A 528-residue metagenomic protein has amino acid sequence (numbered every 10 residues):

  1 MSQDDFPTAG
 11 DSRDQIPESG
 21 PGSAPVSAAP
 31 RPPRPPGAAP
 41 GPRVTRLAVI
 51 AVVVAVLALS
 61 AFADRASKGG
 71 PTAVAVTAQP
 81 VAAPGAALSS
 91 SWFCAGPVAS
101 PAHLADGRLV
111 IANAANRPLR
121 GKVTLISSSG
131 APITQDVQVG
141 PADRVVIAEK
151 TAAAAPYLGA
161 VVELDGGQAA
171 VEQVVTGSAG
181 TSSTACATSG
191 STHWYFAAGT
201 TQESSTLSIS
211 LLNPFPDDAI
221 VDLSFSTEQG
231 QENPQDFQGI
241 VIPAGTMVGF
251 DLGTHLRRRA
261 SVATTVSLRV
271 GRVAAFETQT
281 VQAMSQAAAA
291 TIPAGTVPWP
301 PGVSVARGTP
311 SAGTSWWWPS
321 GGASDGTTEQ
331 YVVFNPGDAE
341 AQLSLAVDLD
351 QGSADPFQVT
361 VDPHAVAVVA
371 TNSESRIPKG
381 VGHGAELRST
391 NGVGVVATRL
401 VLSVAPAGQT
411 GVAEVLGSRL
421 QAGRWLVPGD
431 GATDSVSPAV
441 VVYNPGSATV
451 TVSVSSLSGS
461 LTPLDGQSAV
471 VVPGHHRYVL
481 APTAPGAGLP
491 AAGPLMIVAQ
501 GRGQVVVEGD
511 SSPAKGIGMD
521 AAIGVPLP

Functional and structural regions predicted by a protein language model:
M1-V44: Terminal targeting segments of Actinobacterial cell-envelope proteins
T45-R65, G121, V162, T264-V266 (+5 more regions): Hydrophobic alpha-helical membrane segments, chiefly transmembrane helices and signal peptide h-regions, characterized
A48-A51, S60-V110, A169-P214, V273-P336 (+2 more regions): Conserved functional hotspot residues at active sites or interaction interfaces
A75-V76, I126-G159, Q231-R259, Q351-G380 (+2 more regions): Intrinsically disordered, low-complexity Pro/Gly/Ser/Thr-rich segments with frequent PxxP/GP/PP motifs and embedded
R108, A112-A131, L164-D165, L211-N233 (+4 more regions): Short acidic, flexible loop segments centered on an aromatic residue
K122-S129, Q138-V145, T151-L256, S261-R269 (+2 more regions): Long, acidic/polar, low-complexity amphipathic helices and coiled-coil-like
P156-G166, A260-V270, K379-N391, G488-R502 (+1 more regions): Short, aromatic- and glycine-rich surface loops/edge beta-strands on solvent-exposed regions
F250-L268, T280-M284, A288-N335, A346 (+2 more regions): Extended non-catalytic domains of envelope/secretory-pathway proteins
